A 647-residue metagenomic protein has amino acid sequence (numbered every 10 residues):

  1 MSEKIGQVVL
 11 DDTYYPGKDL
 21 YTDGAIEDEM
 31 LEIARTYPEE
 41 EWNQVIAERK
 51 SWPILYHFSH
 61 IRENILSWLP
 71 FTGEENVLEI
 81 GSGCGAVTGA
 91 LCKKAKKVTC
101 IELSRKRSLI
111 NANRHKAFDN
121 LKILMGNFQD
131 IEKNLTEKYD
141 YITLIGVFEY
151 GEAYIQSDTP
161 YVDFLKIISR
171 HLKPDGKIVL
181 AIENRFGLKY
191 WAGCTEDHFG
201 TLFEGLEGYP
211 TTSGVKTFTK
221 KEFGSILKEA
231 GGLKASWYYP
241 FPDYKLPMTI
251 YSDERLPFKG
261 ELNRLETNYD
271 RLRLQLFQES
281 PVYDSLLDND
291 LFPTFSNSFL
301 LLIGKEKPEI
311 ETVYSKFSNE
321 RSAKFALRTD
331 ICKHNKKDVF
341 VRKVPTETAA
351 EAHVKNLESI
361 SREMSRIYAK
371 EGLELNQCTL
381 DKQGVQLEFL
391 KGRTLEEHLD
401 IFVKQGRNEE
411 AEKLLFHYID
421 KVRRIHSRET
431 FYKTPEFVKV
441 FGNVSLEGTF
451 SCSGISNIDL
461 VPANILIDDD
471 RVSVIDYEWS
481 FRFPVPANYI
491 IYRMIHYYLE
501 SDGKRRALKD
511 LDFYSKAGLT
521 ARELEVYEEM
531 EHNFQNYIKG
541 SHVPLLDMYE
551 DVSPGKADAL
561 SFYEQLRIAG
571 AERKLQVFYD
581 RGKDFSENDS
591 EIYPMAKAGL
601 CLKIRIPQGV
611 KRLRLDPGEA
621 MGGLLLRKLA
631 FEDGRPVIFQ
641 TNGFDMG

Functional and structural regions predicted by a protein language model:
M1-Y37: N-terminal auxiliary segments of SAM/dcSAM-dependent transferases
C84-A95: Conserved SAM-binding loop of SAM-dependent methyltransferases across substrates and taxa, primarily the Class I
T159-K177: A short glycine-rich, Lys/Arg-flanked "PGG" loop and its adjoining helix->strand segment in the class I
V179-L202: Conserved class I S-adenosyl-L-methionine
E207-Y209, K439-R506: Catalytic activation segment of kinase domains across protein kinase-like and atypical kinase folds
S213-W237: Short alpha-helix
F325-R362: ATP-binding glycine-rich loop module of kinase domains
L375-F441: Conserved structural core of kinase catalytic domains
